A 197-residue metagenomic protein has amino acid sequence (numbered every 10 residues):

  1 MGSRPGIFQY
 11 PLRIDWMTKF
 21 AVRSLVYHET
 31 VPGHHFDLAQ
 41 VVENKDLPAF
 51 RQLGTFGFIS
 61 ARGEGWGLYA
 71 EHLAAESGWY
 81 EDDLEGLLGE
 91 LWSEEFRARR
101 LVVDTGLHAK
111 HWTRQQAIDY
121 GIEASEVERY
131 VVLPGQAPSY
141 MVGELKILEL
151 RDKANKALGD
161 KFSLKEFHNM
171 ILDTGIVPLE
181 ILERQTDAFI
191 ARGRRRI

Functional and structural regions predicted by a protein language model:
M1-I197: N-terminal maturation segment of proteins
